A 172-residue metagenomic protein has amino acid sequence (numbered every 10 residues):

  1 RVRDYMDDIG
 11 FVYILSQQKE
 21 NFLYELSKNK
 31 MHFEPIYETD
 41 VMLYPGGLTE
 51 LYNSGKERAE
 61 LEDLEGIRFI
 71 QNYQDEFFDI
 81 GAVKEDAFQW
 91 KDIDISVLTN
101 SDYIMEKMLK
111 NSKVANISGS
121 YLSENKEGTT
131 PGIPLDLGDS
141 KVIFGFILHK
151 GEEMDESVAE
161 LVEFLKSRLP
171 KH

Functional and structural regions predicted by a protein language model:
R1-L23: Central regulatory/effector-binding core of bacterial HTH transcription factors
R3-D8, Q74-G132: Hydrophobic hinge/microswitch elements
I14-L15, G47, S118-L122: Short secondary-structure boundary segments
Q18-E20, Y52-W90, D155: Secondary-structure junction motif
E25-F69: Flexible hinge/capping segments at coil-to-helix
L26-E34, E38-T39, Y103-E153: Beta-alpha-beta core module
K56-E57, E153-L165: Short amphipathic alpha-helical coupling segments at ligand-binding clamshell hinges and other catalytic/signaling
L165-H172: Periplasmic-binding protein-like
